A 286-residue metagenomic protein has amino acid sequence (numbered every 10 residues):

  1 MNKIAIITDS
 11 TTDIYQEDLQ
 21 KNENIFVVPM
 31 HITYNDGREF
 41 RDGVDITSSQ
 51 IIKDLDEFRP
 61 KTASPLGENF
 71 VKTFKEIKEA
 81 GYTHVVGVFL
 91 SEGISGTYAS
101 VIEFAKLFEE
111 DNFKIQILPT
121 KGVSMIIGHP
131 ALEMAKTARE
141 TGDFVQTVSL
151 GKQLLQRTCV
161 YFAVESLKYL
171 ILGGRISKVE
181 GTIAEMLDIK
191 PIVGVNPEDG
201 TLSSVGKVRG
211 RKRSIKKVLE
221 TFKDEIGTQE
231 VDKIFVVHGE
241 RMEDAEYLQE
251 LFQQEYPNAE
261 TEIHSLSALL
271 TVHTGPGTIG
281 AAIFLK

Functional and structural regions predicted by a protein language model:
M1, G37, F58-R59, E165 (+2 more regions): A short, structure-level motif marking secondary-structure boundaries and short turns
M1-K3, K286: Short, Lys/Arg-enriched, disordered terminal segments
N2, T83, V231-D232: Nucleotide donor/acceptor-binding cores
I4-S64, N69: N-terminal glycine-rich anion-binding loop in soluble enzyme alpha/beta folds
I7-T8, G87-S91, L118-P119: Short beta-strand segments
T11-L19, N24-H31, I94-T97, V101-K106 (+2 more regions): Mixed-charge interfacial surface used for oligomerization/domain docking and macromolecular partner engagement
E57-F58, S64-S95, A99-E103, F144 (+2 more regions): Glycine-rich phosphate- or other oxyanion-binding loops that anchor nucleotides, phosphorylated ligands
